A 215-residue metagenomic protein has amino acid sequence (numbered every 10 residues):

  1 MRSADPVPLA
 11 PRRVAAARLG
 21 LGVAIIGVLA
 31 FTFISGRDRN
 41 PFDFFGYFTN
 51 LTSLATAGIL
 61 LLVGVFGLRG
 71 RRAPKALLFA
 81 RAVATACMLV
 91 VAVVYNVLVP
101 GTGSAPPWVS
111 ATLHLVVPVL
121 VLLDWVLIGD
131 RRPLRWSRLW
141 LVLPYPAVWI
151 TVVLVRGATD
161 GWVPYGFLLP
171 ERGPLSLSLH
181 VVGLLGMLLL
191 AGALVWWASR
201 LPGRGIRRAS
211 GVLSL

Functional and structural regions predicted by a protein language model:
D5-L21: N-terminal membrane topogenic signal
G22-T32, A55, F79-N96: Small-polar-interrupted transmembrane alpha-helices in polytopic inner-membrane proteins
T32-R39, Y95-G103: Juxtamembrane "helix-exit" motif on the non-cytosolic side of transmembrane helices
F42-F48, A76-L78, T102-H114, W136-R138 (+1 more regions): Non-cytosolic membrane-interface motifs at loop->transmembrane helix junctions
G46, D160-L194, L215: Membrane-interface transmembrane-helix boundary segments in multi-pass integral membrane proteins
R72-A86, R135-V142: Interfacial segments of alpha-helical transmembrane regions
P118-L134: Alpha-helical transmembrane segments in multipass membrane proteins, preferentially the mid-helix core
L194-A209: Membrane-interface capping segments at transmembrane-helix boundaries
